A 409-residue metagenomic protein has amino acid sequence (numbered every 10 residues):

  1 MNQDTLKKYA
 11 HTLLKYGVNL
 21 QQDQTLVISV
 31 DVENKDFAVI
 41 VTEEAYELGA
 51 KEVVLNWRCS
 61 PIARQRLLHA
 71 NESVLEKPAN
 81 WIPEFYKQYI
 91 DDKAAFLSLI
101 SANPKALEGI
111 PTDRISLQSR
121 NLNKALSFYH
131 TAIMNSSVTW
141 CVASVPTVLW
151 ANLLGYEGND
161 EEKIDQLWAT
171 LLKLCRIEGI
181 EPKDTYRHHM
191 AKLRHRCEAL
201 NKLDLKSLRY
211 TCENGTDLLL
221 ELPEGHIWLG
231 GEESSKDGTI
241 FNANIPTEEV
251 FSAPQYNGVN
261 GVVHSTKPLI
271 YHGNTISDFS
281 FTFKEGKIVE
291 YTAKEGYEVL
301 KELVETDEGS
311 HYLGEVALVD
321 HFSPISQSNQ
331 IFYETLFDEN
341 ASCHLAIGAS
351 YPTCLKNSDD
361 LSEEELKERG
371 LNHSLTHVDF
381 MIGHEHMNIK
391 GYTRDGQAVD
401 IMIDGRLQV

Functional and structural regions predicted by a protein language model:
M1-N260, Q397-V399, L407-V409: Active-site bordering "gate/hinge" segments that shape substrate access to catalytic or cofactor-binding pockets
H11, N201-L203, H272-N274, G309 (+2 more regions): Short solvent-exposed loop/turn micro-motifs enriched in small/polar/acidic residues
E33-N34, A102-P104, T147, G215 (+8 more regions): Short, glycine-/Ser/Thr-/acidic-enriched flexible segments
G109, L153-G155, T275, L303 (+3 more regions): Short conserved micro-motifs at the rims of enzyme active sites and ligand-binding pockets
V250-E308: Long, well-ordered mid-to-C-terminal structural blocks that present hydrophobic/aromatic surfaces
G258-N260, I276-D278, E285-I288, H311-E315 (+4 more regions): Active-site lining segments that contact anionic ligands and/or coordinate catalytic metals
E290-D359: Dual-mode signal for accessory low-complexity, basic/Gly-rich regions
E364-V409: Extended hydrophobic packing segments that form well-structured cores
